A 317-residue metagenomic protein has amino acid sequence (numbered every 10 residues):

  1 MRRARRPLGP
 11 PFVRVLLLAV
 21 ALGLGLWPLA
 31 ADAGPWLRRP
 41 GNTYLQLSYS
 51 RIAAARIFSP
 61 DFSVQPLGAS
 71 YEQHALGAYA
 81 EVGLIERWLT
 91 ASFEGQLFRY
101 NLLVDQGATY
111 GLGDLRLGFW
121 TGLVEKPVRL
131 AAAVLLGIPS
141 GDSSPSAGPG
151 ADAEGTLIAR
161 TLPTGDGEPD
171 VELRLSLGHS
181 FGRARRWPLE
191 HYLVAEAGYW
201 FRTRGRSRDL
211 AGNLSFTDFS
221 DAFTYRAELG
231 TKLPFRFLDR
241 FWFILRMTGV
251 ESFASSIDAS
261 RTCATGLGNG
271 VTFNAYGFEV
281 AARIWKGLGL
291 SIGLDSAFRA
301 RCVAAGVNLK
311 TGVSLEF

Functional and structural regions predicted by a protein language model:
G25-F58: Outer-membrane beta-barrel biogenesis signature
D32-G41, I85-L89, V124-A131, G182-H191 (+3 more regions): Short loop/turn motifs that connect adjacent beta-strands in outer-membrane beta-barrel proteins
T43-L47, L89-F93, L117, L130-V134 (+7 more regions): Transmembrane beta-strands of outer-membrane beta-barrel proteins
L47, A78-V82, L117-T121, V134 (+7 more regions): Residues on the lipid-exposed face of transmembrane beta-strands in outer-membrane beta-barrel proteins
Y49-A55, L84-W88, G95-N101, L136-D142 (+6 more regions): Transmembrane beta-strands of outer-membrane beta-barrel pores
I52-A75, D105, T161: Surface-exposed strand-loop-strand hairpins of Gram-negative outer-membrane beta-barrel proteins
A54-P60, V64-L67, R208, N213-F317: Outer membrane beta-barrel transmembrane domains
R99-A222, A264-G268: Outer-membrane pore/translocation modules
